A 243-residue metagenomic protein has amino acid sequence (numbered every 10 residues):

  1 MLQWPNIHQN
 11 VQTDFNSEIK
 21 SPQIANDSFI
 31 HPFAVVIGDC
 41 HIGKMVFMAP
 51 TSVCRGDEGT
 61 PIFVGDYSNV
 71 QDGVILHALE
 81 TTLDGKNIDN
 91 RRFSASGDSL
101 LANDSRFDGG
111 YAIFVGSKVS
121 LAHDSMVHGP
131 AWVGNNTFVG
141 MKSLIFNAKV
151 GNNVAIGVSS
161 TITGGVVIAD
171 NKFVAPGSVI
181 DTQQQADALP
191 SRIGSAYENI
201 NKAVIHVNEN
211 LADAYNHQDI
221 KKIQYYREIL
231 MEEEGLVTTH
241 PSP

Functional and structural regions predicted by a protein language model:
M1-F47, V53: Extended, small-residue-rich solenoid/repeat segments and analogous flexible loops that form exposed scaffolds
L2-Q23, D57, P61, G65-D66 (+3 more regions): Glycine-rich hexapeptide-repeat left-handed beta-helix
A49-P50, D72: Short amphipathic alpha-helical segments enriched in hydrophobics
